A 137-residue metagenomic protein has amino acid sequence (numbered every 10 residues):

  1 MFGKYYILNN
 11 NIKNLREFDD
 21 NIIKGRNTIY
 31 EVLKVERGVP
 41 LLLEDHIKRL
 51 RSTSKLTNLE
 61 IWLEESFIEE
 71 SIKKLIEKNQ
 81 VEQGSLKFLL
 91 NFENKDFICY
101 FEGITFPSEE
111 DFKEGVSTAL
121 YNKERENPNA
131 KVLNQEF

Functional and structural regions predicted by a protein language model:
M1-K74, K78, N91-F137: Helix-start/capping segments and mature chain N-termini
Q83-L90: A short glycine-rich, hydrophobically flanked beta-strand micro-motif that places a catalytic Asp/Glu for divalent metal
